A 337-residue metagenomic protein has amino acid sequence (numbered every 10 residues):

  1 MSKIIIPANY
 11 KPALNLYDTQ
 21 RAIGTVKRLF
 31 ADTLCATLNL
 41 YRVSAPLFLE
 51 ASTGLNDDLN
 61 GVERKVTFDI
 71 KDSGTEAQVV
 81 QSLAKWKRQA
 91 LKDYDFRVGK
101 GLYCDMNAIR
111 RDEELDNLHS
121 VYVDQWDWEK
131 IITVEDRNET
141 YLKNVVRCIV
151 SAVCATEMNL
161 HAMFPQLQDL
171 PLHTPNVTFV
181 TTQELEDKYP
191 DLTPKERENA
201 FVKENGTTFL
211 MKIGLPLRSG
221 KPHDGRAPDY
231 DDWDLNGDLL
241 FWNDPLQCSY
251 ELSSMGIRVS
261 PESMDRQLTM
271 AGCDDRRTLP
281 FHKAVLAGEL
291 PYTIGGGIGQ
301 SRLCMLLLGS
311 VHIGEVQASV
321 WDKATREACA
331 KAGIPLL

Functional and structural regions predicted by a protein language model:
S2-H119, D127-I131: Class II aminoacyl-tRNA synthetase-like tRNA-binding/catalytic domains
D18-T25, L29, R137-N144, C148 (+3 more regions): Generic recognition of stable, solvent-exposed alpha-helical segments in well-folded globular domains
F30, L34-Y41, I149-L160, V311: A generic secondary-structure signal for well-formed alpha-helical elements
L47-A51, P165-L172, A324-R326: A glycine-rich phosphate-binding loop feature that marks nucleotide/adenosyl-phosphate handling sites
F68-I70, K92-V98, L118-S120, D169 (+3 more regions): A general structural signal for short secondary-structure junctions and capping/turn motifs
K100-L102, V123-D127, N205-T207, S249: Extracellular structured ligand-interaction cores
C104-E196: Extended, charged alpha-beta segments that form solvent-exposed binding/catalytic grooves in nucleic-acid-handling
I109, V180-L337: A translation/RNA-centric and nucleic-acid-associated enzymatic feature enriched in Class II aminoacyl-tRNA synthetases
